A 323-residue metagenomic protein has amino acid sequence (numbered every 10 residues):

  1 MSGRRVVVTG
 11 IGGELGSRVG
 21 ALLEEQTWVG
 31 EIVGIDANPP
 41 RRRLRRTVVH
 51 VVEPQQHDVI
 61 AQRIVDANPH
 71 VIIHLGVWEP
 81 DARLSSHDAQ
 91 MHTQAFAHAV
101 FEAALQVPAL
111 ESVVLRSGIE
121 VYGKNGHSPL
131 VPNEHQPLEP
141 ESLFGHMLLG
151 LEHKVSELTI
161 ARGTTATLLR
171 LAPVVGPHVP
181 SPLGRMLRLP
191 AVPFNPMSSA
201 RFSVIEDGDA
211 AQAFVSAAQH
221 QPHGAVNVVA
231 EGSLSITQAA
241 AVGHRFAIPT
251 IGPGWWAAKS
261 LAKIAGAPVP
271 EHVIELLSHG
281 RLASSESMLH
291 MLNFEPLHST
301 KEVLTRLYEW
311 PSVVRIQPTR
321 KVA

Functional and structural regions predicted by a protein language model:
V6-Q26: N-terminal Rossmann NAD(P)H-binding glycine-rich loop of SDR-like oxidoreductase domains
T9, I35, L75, V113-I119 (+1 more regions): SDR active-site strand-loop-helix element
V52-F96: NAD(P)H-binding glycine-rich loop region in Rossmannoid oxidoreductase-like domains and their noncatalytic homologs
H98-L143: Conserved Rossmann-fold NAD(P)-dependent oxidoreductase catalytic core, especially the SDR/UDP-sugar
G126-L168, P173: Catalytic helix-loop patch of NAD(P)-dependent Rossmann-fold dehydrogenases
L158-D207: NAD(P)-dependent short-chain dehydrogenase/reductase
A211-H272, S285, R315-A323: Mid/C-terminal beta-alpha module of Rossmann-like enzyme folds, strongest in SDR-family dehydrogenases/epimerases
S285-H290, H298-A323: Amphipathic terminal alpha-helices
